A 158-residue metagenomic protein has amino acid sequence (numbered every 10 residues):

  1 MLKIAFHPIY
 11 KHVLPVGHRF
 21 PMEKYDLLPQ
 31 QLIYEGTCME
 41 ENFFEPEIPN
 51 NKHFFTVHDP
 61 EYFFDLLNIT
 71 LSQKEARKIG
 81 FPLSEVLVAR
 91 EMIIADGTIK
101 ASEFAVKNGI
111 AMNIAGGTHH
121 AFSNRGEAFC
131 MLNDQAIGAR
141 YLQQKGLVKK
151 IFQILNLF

Functional and structural regions predicted by a protein language model:
M1-I154: HDAC/HDAC-like amidohydrolase catalytic core signature
F158: Active-site rim/loop-helix segments in enzyme catalytic domains that contact anionic ligands
